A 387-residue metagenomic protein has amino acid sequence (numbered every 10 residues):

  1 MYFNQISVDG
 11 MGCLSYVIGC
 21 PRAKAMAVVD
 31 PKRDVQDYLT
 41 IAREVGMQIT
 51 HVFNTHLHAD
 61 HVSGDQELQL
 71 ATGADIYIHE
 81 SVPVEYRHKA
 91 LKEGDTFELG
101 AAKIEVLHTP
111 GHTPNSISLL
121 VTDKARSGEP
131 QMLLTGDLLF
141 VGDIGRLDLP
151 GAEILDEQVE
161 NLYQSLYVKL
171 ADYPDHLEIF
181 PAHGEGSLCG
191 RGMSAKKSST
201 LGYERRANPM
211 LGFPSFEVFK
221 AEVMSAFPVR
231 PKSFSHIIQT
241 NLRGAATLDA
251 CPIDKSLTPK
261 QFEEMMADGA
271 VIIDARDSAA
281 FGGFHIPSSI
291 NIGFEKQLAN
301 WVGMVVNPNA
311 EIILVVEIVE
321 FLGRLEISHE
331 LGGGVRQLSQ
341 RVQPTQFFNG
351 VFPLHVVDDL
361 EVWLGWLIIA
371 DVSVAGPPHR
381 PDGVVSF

Functional and structural regions predicted by a protein language model:
M1-Q48, L119-V121, R126-G136: Conserved beta-strand hairpin/beta-sheet module of binuclear metal-dependent hydrolase folds, prominently
K24, K103, T113-R230: Metallo-beta-lactamase
V28-V29, I49-H58, Y77-S81, H108-G111 (+4 more regions): Active-site neighborhood of phospho(di)ester-bond hydrolases with catalytic His/Asp-centered motifs
P31-K32, L57, S81, T113 (+7 more regions): Active-site metal-binding loops of divalent metal-dependent hydrolases
R33-Y77: Active-site metal-binding motif and surrounding structural segment of the metallo-beta-lactamase
D65, L70, A74-I76, S81-E85 (+4 more regions): Hydrophobic, small-residue-rich alpha-helical packing segments that form membrane-like cores
V159, D172-P174, C189-R324, S328: Cytosolic catalytic domains that perform sulfur/thiol-centered chemistry
G350-L354, D359-F387: Polybasic, low-complexity intrinsically disordered segments
